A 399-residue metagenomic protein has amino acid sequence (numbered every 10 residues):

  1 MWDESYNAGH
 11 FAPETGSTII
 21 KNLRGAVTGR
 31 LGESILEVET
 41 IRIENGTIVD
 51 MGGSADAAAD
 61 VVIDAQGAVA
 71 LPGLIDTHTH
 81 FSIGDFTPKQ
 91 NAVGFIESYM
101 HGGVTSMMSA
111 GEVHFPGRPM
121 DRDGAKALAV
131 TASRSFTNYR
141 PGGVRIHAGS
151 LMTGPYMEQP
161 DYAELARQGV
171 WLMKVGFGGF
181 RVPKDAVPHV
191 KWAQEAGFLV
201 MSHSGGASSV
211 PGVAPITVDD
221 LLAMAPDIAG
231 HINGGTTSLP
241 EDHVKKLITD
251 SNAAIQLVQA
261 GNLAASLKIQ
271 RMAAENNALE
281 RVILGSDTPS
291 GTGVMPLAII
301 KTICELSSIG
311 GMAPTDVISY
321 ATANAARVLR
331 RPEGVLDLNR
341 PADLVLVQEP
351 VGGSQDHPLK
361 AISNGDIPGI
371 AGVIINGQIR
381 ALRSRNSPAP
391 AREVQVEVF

Functional and structural regions predicted by a protein language model:
M1-A57: N-terminal metal-binding scaffold of metallo-dependent hydrolase/deaminase domains
A57, A65-V130: Metal-associated gating/positioning segment near the N- to mid-region
T77-Q90, R145-E158, F177: Active-site mouth loops of central-metabolism enzymes
P88-I96, G154-L165, P211-D219: Short, acidic/polar
G94-G124, R140-T153, R167-F180, F198-M201 (+2 more regions): Divalent metal-dependent hydrolysis catalytic cores, especially in the metallo-beta-lactamase
L172-G293, G310: Active-site core of metal-dependent hydrolases
R271-P350: His/Asp/Glu-enriched, well-ordered alpha-helical/loop segment that forms or immediately abuts the divalent-metal
P341-V396: C-terminal cap of metal-dependent C-N hydrolases
